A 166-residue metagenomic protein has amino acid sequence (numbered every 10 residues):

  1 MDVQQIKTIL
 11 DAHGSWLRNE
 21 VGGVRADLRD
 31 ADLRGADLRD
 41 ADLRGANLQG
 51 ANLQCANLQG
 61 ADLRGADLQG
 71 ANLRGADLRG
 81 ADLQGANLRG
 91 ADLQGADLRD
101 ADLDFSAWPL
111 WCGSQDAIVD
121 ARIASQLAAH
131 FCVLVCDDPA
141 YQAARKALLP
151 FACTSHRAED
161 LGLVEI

Functional and structural regions predicted by a protein language model:
M1-R34, Q49, Q59, Q84 (+2 more regions): Intrinsic low-complexity/IDR segments
G45: Acyl-group handoff/entry surfaces in thioester-processing enzymes
R64, R74, R79, R89: Catalytic phosphate/metal-binding cores of nucleic-acid and nucleotide-processing enzymes, i.e., regions that mediate
